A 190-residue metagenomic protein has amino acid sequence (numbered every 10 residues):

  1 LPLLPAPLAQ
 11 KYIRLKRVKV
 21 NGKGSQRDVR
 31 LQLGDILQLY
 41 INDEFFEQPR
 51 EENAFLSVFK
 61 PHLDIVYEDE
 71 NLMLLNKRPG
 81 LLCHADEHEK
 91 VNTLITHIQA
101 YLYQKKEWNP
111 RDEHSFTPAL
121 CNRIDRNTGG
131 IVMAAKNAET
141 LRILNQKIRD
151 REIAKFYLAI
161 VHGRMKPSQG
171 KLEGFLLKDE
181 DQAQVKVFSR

Functional and structural regions predicted by a protein language model:
L1-R190: RNA pseudouridine synthases
